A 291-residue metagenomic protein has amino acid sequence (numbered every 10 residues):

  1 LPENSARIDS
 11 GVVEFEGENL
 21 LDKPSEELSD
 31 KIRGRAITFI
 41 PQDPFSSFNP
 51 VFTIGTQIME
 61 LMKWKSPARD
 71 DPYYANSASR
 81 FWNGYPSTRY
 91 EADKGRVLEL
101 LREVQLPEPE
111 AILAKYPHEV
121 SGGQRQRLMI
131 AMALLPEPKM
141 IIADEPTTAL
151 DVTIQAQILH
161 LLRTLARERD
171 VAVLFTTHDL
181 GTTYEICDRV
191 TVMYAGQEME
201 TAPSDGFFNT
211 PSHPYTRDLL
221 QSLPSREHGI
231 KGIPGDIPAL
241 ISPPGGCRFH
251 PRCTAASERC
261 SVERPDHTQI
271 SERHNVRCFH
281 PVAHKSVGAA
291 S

Functional and structural regions predicted by a protein language model:
S5-I8, N19-T38, T56, W64 (+3 more regions): ABC ATPase NBD coupling module
I8-N19, A75: Conserved ABC transporter NBD signature motif
N19, Y73-A111, L220: Conserved ABC ATPase "signature" region
Y116-V120, Q124: Conserved ABC ATPase signature
L135-K139: A short, proline-enriched helix->beta-strand linker immediately N-terminal to the Walker B motif in ABC-type P-loop
I142, P146, L150-G229: P-loop NTP-binding/switch modules centered on Walker-like glycine-rich loops
T201-S291: Short catalytic/signature loops enriched in Gly
